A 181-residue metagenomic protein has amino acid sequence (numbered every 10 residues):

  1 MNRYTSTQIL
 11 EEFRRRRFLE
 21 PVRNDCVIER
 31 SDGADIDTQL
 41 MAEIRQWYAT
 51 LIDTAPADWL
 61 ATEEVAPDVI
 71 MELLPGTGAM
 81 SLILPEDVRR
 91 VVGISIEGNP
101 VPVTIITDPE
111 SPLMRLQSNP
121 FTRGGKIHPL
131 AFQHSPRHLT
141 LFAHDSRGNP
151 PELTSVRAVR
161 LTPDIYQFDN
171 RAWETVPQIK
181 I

Functional and structural regions predicted by a protein language model:
M1-I181: Glycine-enriched, solvent-exposed interface loops adjoining structured elements
